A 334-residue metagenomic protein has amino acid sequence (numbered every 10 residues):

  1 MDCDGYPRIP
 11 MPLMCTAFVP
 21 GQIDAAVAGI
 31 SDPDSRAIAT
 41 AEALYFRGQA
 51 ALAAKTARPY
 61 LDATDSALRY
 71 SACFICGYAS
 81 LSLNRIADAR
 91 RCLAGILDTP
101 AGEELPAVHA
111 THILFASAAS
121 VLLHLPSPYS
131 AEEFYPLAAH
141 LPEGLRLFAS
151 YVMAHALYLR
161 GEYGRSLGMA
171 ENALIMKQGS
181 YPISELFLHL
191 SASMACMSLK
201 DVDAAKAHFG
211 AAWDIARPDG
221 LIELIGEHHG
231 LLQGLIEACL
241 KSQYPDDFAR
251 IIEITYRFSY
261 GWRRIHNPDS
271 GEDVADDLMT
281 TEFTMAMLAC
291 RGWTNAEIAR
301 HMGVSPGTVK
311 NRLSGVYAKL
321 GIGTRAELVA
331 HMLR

Functional and structural regions predicted by a protein language model:
M1-Y70, I222, G234, K241-F248: Flexible inter-repeat linkers and adjacent short helices within tandem amphipathic alpha-helical repeat scaffolds
D2-P10, D34-Q49, Y70-R85, V108-L125 (+3 more regions): Tandem amphipathic alpha-helical repeat scaffolds
G5-D24, E42-R58, L81-G95, A119-F134 (+2 more regions): Helix-turn-helix repeat elements of alpha-solenoid scaffolds
D24-S31, R58-R69, G95-A107, E133-L145 (+2 more regions): Solenoid-like repeat scaffolds
A57, G77, A170, A286-A289: Small side chains
S130, L145-E185, H189-T280, A296: Linker/hinge segments immediately adjacent to helix-turn-helix/homeobox DNA-binding domains
R263-S314, A318-R334: Helix-turn-helix DNA-binding segment
